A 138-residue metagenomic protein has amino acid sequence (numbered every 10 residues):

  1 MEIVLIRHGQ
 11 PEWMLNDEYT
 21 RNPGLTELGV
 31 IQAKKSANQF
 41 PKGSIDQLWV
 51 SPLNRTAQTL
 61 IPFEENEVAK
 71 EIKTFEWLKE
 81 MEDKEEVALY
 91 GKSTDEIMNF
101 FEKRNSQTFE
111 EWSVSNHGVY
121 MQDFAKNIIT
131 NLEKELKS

Functional and structural regions predicted by a protein language model:
M1-D46, N54, I61: An N-terminal RHG(E/S)-centered segment typical of histidine phosphatases
R7, R55-T56, F124-I128: Short, cationic motifs built from Arg/Lys/His that form the positively charged side of catalytic pockets
T20, G24-L28, S51, N116-N127: Short, surface-exposed alpha-helical recognition segments that flank or form part of ligand/macromolecule-binding
V30-A37, Q122-E133: Short, amphipathic alpha-helical "lid/cap" segments that border enzyme active or binding sites
A37-E110: Phosphate-coordination/substrate-recognition cap region in phosphate-metabolizing enzymes
A57, T130-S138: Active-site-adjacent alpha-helix immediately C-terminal to a catalytic or transition-state-stabilizing loop
N99-N127: Short glycine/proline- and acidic residue-enriched helix-loop micro-motifs that form flexible lids or anion-recognition
